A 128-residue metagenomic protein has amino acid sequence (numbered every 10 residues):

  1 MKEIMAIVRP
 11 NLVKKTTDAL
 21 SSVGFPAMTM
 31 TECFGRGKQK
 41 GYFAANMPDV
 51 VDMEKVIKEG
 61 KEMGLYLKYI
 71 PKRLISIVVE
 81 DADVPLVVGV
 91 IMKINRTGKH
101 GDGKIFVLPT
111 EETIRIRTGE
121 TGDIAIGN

Functional and structural regions predicted by a protein language model:
M1-N128: Positively charged, small/polar-rich N-terminal and surface patches that mediate targeting and assembly and bind
